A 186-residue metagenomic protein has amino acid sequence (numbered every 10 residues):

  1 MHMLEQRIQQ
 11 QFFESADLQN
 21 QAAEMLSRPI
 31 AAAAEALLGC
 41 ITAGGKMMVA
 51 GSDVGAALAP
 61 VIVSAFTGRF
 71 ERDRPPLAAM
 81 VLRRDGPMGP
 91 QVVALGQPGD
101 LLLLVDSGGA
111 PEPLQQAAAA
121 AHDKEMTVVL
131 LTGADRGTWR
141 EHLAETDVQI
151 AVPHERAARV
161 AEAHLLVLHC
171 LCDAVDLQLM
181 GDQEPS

Functional and structural regions predicted by a protein language model:
M1-E24: Generic N-terminal amphipathic, Lys/Arg-enriched alpha-helix
F13, A36-G96, L101, S107-G108: Glycine-rich, small/polar surface segments that engage phosphate groups of diverse ligands
Q19-R28, L101-P111: Short, glycine-rich nucleotide/cofactor-binding loops
A23-A43: A short, well-structured juxtamembrane/interface segment
M47-M48, E125-V128: Hydrophobic beta-strand scaffold residues
A56-P60, A110-A117, W139: Short glycine/serine/threonine-rich phosphate/pyrophosphate-binding segments that cradle anionic phosphate groups
Q116-E125: Surface-exposed amphipathic alpha-helices with a cationic face
T132-S186: Short alpha-helices
